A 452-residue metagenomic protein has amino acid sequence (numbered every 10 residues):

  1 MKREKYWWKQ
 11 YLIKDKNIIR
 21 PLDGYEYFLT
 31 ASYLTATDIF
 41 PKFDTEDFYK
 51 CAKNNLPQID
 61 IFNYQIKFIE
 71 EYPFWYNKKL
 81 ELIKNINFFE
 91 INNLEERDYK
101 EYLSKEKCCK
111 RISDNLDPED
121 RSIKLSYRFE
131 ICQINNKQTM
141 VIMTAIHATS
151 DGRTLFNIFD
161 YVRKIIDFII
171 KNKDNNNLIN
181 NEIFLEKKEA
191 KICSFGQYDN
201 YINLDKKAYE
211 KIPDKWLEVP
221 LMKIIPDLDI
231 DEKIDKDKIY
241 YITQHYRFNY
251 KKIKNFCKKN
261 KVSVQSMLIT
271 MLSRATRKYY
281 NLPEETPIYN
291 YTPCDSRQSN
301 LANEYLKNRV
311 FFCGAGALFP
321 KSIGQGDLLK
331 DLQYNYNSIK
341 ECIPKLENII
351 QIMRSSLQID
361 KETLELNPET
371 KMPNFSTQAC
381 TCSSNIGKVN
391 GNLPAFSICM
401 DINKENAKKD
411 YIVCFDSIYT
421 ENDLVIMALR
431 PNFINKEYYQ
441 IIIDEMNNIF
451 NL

Functional and structural regions predicted by a protein language model:
M1-W75, E81, E95-S126, K254 (+1 more regions): Acyl-thioester-dependent acyl-group transfer interface
K2-D23, T149, R153-F156, Y161-K252 (+2 more regions): Non-catalytic, low-complexity flexible loops and terminal extensions
D44, D151-L155, V264-Q265: Hydrophobic (often cysteine-bearing) scaffold residues that line and stabilize catalytic clefts of nucleotide/cofactor
N77-I91: Structured interaction and signal-relay segments at domain junctions
C108-C109, N115-I169, L178-K188, S417-I442: Histidine-centered acyl-transfer/condensation active-site motif and its immediate structural neighborhood
S150, R163-K171, K258, L272-N281 (+1 more regions): Hydrophobic/aromatic-lined pockets within catalytic cores
R247-S263: Surface-exposed, Lys/Arg-rich phosphate-binding patches that contact polyanionic backbones
V264-S273: Short amphipathic alpha-helical segments
